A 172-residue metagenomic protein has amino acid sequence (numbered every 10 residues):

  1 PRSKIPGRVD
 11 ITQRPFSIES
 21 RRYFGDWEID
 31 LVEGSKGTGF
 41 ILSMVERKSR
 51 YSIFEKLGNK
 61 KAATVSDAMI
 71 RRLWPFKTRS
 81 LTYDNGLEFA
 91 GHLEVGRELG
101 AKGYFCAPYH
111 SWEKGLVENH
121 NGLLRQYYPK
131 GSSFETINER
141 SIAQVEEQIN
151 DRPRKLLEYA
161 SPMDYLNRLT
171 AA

Functional and structural regions predicted by a protein language model:
P1-I41: Mobile-element integrase/transposase regions, centering on the N-terminal DNA-binding/Zn-coordinating module
D30, M44, R50, M69 (+4 more regions): Mobile genetic element proteins and their domesticated derivatives, centered on retroelements and DNA transposons
E33-G37, F54-F76: Active-site beta-loop-alpha junctions of metal-dependent nucleic acid enzymes, especially the RNase H-like/DDE
G39, G91-E94: Short, well-ordered secondary-structure micro-motifs
I41, Y51, P75, A101 (+1 more regions): Polytopic alpha-helical membrane proteins, predominantly small-molecule transporters/carriers
S49-Y51, L73-R79, Y127-Y128: Short, surface-exposed connector motifs at secondary-structure boundaries
K77-G91, Y109: Acidic/histidine-rich, metal-coordinating catalytic segments
L93-A172: Charged alpha-helix within mobile-element recombinases
